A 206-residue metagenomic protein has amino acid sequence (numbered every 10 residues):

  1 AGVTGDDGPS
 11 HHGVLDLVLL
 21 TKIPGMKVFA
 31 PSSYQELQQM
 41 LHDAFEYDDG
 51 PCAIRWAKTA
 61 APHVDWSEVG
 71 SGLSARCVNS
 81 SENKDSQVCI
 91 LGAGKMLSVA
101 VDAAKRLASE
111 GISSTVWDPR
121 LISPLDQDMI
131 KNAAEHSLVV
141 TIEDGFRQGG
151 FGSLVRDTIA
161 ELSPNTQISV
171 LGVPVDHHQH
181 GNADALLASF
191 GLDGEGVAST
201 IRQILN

Functional and structural regions predicted by a protein language model:
A1-Y47: Conserved thiamine diphosphate
V3-G13, E46-N206: Thiamine diphosphate
